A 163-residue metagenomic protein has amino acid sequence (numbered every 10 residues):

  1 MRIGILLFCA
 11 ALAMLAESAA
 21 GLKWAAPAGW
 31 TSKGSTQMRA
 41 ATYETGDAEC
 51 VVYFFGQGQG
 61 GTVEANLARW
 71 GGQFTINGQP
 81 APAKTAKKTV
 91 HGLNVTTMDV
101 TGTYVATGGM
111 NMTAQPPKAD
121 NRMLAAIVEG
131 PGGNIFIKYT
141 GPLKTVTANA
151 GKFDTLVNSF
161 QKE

Functional and structural regions predicted by a protein language model:
I3-M14: Sec-dependent N-terminal signal peptides
E17: Residue-level hotspots at or immediately adjacent to binding/recognition sites across diverse folds
A20, A25-N77: Secretory pathway targeting signatures of secreted, lumenal, and periplasmic proteins
W24, A28-W30, P131-E163: Surface-exposed amphipathic alpha-helical segments
A28, A68-V128: Signature of long, low-cysteine stretches enriched in small and polar/charged residues
G34, F54, T89, I127-P131: Short, low-complexity Ser/Thr-rich regulatory SLiMs
G46, F55-Q57, T101-V105, G132 (+1 more regions): Solvent-exposed coil/turn segments that connect beta secondary-structure elements in extracytoplasmic/periplasmic
V51-V52, T96-T97, F136-K138: Structural recognition of the beta-strand scaffold that forms the well-ordered cores of secreted hydrolase catalytic
